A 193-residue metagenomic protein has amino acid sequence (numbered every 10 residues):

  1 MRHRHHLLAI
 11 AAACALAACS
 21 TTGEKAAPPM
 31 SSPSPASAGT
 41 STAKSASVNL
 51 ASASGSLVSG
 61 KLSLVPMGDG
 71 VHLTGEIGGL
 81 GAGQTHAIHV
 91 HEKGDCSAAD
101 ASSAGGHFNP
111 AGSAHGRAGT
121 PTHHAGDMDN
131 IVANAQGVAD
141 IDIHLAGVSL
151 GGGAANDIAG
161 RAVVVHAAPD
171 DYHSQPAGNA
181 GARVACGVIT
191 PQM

Functional and structural regions predicted by a protein language model:
R2-L7, C14-T85, V90-M193: N-terminal leader/targeting pre-sequences
